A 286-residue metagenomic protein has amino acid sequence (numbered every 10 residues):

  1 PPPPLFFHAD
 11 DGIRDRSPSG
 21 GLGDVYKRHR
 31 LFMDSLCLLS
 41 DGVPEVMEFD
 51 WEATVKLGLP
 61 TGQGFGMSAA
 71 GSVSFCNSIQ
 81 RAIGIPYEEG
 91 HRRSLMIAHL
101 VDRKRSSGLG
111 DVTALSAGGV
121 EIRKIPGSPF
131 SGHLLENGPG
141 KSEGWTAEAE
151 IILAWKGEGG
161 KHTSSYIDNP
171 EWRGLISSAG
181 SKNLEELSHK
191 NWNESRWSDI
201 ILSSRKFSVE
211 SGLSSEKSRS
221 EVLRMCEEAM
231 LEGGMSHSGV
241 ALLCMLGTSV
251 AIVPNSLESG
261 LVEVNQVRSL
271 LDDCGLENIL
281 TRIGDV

Functional and structural regions predicted by a protein language model:
P2, D10-Y26: Short, small-residue-biased leader/transition segments that mark boundaries at the very start of proteins
S19, G23-P44: Glycine-rich, flexible beta-strand/loop modules in the N-terminal catalytic cores of phosphate-handling
S35-G42, A82-I85, V101, N169 (+4 more regions): Change "in soluble alpha/beta enzymes" to "in soluble alpha/beta proteins
E45-H133: Gly/Ser-rich oxyanion-binding loop with an adjacent helix/lid that shapes the negatively charged ligand pocket
R105-S107, T113-L115, S142-E148, G233-S236 (+1 more regions): Solvent-exposed alpha-helices and their adjacent loops that cap or buttress functional pockets in soluble metabolic
I125-P126, G132-E136, H162-D168: A short secondary-structure junction signal
G140-S203, F207-E210: Acyltransferase
W192-V286: Glycine-rich, charge-dense phosphate/pyrophosphate-binding loop(s) and the adjacent flexible "lid"/catalytic subdomain
